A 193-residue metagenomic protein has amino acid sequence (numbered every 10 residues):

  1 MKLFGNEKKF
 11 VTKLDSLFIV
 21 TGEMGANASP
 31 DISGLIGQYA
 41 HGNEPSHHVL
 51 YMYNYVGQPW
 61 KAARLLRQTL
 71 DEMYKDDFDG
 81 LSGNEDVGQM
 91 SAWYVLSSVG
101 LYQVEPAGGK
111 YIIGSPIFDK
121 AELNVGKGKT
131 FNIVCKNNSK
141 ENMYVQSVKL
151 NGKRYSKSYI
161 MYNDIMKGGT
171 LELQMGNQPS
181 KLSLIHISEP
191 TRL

Functional and structural regions predicted by a protein language model:
M1-I117, A121-N132, N163, T170: Active-site core of glycosidic bond-cleaving carbohydrate-active enzymes
I113, N138-N142: His-enriched metal-coordination microenvironments in redox/metal-binding proteins
F131-S139: Surface-exposed beta-strand/loop patches in extracellular or lumenal glycoproteins
M143-S147: Beta-strand-rich binding/interaction modules
L150-K153: Short strand-turn-strand beta-turns centered on an Asx-Gly dipeptide
K157-L182: Extended acidic/polar, glycine-enriched regions that form or flank non-catalytic beta-rich accessory modules
I185-T191: Conserved small/polar residues in nucleotide/adenosyl-binding loops
